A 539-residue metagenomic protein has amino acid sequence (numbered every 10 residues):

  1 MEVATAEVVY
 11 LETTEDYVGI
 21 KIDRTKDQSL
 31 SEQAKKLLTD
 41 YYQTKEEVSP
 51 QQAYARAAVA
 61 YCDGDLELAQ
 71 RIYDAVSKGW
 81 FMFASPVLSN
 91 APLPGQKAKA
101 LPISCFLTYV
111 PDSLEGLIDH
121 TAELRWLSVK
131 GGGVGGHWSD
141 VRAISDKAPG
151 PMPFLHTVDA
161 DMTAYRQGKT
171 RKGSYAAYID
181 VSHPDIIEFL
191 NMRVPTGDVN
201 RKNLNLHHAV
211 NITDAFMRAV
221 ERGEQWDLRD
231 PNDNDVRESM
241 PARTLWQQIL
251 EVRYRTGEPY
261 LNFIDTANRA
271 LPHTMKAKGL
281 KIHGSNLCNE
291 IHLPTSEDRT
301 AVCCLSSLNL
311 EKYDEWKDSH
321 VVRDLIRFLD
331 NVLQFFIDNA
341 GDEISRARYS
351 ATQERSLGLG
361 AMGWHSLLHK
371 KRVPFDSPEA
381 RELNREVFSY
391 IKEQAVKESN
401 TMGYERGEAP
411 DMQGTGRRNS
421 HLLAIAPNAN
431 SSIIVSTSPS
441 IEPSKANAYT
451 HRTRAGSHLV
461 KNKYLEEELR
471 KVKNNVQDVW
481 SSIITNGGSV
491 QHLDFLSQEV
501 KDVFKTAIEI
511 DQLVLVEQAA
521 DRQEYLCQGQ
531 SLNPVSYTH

Functional and structural regions predicted by a protein language model:
M1-Y537: Extended catalytic cores of very large enzyme megasubunits
